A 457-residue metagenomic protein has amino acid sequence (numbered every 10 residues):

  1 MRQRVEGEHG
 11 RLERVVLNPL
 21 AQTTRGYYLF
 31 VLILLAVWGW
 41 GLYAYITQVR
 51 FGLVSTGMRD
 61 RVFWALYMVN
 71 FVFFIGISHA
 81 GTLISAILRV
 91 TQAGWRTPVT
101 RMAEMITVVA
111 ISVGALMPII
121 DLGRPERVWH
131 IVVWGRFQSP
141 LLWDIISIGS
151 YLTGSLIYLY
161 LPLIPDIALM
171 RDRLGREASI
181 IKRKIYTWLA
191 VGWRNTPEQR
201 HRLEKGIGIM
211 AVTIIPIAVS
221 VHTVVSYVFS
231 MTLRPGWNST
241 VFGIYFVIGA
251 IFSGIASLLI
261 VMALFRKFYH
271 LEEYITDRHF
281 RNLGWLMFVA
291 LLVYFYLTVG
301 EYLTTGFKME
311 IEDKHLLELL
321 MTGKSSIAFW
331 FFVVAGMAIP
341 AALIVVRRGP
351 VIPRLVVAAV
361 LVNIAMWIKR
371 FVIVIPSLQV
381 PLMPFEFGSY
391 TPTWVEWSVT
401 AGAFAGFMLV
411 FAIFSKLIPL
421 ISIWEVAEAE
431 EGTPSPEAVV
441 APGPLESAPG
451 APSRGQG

Functional and structural regions predicted by a protein language model:
M1-A80, M408, A412, A441-P442 (+1 more regions): N-terminal signal-anchor module of multipass membrane proteins
M1-E8, G336, P350-G457: TerminUS-proximal long segments
L17-Q22, G26-Y45, A93-W95, V133-F137 (+5 more regions): Long, contiguous internal "core" modules enriched in hydrophobic/ aromatic residues
L32-G39, V108-L116, V289-L297, V357-K369: Hydrophobic alpha-helical membrane-insertion segments
Y45-T56, I87-T100, L122-E126, Y160-R173 (+4 more regions): Juxtamembrane/interface segments at transmembrane-helix termini
V62-E126: Membrane helical hairpin/interfacial module
F71-G76, W143-I157, A250, S326-M337 (+1 more regions): Hydrophobic alpha-helical transmembrane segments
R127-G135, E312-L316, S377-S389: Membrane-interfacial helical/loop segments at transmembrane boundaries in membrane proteins
